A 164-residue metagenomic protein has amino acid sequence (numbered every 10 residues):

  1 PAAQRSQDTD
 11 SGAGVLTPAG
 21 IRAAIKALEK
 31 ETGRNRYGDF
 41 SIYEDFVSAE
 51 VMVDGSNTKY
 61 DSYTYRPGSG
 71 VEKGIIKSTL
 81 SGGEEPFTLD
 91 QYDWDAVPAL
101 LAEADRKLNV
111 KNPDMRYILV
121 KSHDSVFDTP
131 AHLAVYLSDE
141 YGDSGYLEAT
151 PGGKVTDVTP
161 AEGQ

Functional and structural regions predicted by a protein language model:
P1-A2, G163: Peripheral, non-catalytic segments of secretory and membrane proteins
A2-D61: Extracytoplasmic low-complexity, Pro/Thr/Ser/Ala/Gly-rich segments that lie immediately after a secretion/anchoring
A13-T17, D90-D93, K121-H123, T150: Alpha-helix initiation/capping motif
K30-V47, R106-D128: Short glycine-rich, low-complexity/disordered patches
V51-G55, S78, L137-D139, P160: Secondary-structure transition/turn motif
P67-T88, G145-Q164: A short, surface-exposed interaction/processing loop segment used at functional sites
V71-M115: Long, charged/polar, surface-exposed segments that mediate recognition or autoinhibition
K111-Q164: Extracellularly exposed regions in secreted/surface proteins, prominently low-complexity, repeat-rich
